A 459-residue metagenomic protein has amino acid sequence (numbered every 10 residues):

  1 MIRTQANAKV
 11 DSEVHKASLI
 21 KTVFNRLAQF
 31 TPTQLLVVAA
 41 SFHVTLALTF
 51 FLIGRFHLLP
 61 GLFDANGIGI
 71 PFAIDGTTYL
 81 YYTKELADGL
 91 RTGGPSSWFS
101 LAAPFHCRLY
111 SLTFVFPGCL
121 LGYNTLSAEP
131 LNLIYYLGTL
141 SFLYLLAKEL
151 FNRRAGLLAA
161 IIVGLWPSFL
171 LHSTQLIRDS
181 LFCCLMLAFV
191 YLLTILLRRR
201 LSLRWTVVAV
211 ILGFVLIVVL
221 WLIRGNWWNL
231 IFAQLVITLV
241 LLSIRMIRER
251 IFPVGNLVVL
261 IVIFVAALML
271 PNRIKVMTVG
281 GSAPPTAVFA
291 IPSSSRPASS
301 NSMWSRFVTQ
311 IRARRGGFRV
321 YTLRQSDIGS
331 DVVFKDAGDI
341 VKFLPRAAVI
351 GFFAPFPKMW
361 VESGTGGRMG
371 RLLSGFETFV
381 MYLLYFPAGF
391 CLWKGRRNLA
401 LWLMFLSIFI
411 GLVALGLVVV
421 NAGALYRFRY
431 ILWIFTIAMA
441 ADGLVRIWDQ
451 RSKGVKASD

Functional and structural regions predicted by a protein language model:
M1-L62, D459: Start-transfer (signal-anchor) and selected internal transmembrane alpha helices of multi-pass inner/ER membrane
I74-Y123: Short hydrophobic/aromatic helix or loop-helix immediately within or flanking a transmembrane segment in polytopic
L126, L143-L165: Transmembrane-helix signature of polytopic, membrane-embedded enzymes that assemble or transfer cell-envelope glycans
P130-L150, L383-P387: Transmembrane-helix motifs of polytopic, lipid-linked glycan transferases
E149, R199-V208, M246-F252, F386-S407: Membrane-interface helix-loop-helix junctions at transmembrane boundaries of multi-pass membrane enzymes, predominantly
T174-L181: Short acidic/glycine- and proline-prone juxtamembrane loop motifs at membrane-interface regions of multi-pass membrane
V207-G225, I231, V236, I261-A266: Membrane-interface alpha helices of multi-pass inner-membrane proteins
A347, G351-F356, R368-N398: Hydrophobic, aromatic-rich transmembrane alpha-helices and their immediate juxtamembrane boundary segments
